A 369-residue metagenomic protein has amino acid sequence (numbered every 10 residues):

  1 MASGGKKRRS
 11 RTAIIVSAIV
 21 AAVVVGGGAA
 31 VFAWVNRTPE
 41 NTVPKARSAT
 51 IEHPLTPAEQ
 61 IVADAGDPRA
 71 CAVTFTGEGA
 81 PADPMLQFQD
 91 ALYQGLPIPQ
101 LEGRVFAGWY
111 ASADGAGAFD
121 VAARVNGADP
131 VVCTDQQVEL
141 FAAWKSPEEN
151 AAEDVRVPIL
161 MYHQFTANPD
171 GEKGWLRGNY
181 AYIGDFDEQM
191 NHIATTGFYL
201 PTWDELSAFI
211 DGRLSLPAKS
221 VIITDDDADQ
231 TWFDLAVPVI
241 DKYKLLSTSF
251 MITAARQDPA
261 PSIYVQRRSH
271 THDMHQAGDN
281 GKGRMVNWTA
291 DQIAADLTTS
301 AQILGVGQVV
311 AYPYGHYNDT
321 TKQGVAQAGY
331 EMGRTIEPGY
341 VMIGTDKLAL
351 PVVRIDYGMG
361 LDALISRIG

Functional and structural regions predicted by a protein language model:
M1-A13: Terminal targeting segments of Actinobacterial cell-envelope proteins
S17, A22-W34: Hydrophobic alpha-helical membrane-insertion segments, chiefly the h-region of N-terminal signal peptides
A29-K45: Sec-dependent signal peptide cleavage junction
N41-A107, A111-S146: Secondary-structure capping and domain/repeat boundary segments
G66-P68, Q100-L101, V132-Q136, K145-S146 (+7 more regions): Extracellular/periplasmic catalytic domains that process cell-envelope and extracellular macromolecules
Y110, D114-K219, G358-G369: N-terminal pre-catalytic segment of deacetylase/amide-hydrolase enzymes
V155-A181, L216-V221, D229-T231, L235-V237 (+3 more regions): Metal-dependent polysaccharide deacetylase catalytic core of the NodB/CE4 family, i.e., the active-site-bearing domain
E337-S366: A cross-kingdom marker for long, charged
